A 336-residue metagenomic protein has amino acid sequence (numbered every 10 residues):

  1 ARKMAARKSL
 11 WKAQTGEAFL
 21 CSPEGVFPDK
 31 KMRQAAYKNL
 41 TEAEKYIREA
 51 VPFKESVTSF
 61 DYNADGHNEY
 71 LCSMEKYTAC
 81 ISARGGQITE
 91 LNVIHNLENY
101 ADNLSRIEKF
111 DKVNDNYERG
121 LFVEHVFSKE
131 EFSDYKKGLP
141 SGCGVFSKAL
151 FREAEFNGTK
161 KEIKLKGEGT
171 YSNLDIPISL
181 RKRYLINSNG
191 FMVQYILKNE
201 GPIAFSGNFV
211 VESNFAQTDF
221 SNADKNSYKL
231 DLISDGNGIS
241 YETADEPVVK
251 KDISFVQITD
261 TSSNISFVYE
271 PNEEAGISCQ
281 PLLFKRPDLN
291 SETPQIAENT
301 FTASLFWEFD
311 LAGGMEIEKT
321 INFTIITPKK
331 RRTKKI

Functional and structural regions predicted by a protein language model:
A1-L91, H95-F122: Histidine-centered catalytic/metal-binding microenvironments
E55-Y62, F146-S147, E155-S179, S188-M192 (+1 more regions): Beta-strand-rich recognition/accessory modules
L71, Y77-T78, S82-Q87, L91-G167 (+2 more regions): Glycine- and small hydrophobic-enriched segments that form the cores of compact globular domains
E75-Y77, Q87, L174-I178, I203 (+1 more regions): Short acidic/polar mixed-charge low-complexity motifs
Y77-C80, V248, I317: Short, isolated positions in well-ordered beta-strands
E90-V93, L174-P177, I203-S206, T218-F220 (+1 more regions): A short, polar/proline- and glycine-enriched secondary-structure boundary/capping micro-motif
Y184, I196-K198, F323: Hydrophobic beta-strand positions in extracellular immunoglobulin-like domains
N189-M192, K198-G276: Polysaccharide-binding surfaces and accessory modules of carbohydrate-active proteins
